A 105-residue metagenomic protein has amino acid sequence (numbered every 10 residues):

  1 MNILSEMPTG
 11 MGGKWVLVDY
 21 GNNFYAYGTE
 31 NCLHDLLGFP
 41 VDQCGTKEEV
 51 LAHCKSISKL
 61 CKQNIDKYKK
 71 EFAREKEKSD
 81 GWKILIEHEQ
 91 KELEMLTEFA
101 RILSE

Functional and structural regions predicted by a protein language model:
M1-G10: Negatively charged, low-complexity tracts enriched in Asp/Glu with abundant Ser/Thr
M1-N2, R74, R101-E105: Short intrinsically disordered terminal tails
E6, C61, E89-E92: Polar/charged side chains located within well-ordered beta-strands of beta-rich proteins
M11-W82: Acidic, low-complexity, intrinsically disordered interaction modules
I84-E87: Extended alpha-helical stalk/coiled-coil segments
E89-E105: Amphipathic alpha-helical coiled-coil segments
